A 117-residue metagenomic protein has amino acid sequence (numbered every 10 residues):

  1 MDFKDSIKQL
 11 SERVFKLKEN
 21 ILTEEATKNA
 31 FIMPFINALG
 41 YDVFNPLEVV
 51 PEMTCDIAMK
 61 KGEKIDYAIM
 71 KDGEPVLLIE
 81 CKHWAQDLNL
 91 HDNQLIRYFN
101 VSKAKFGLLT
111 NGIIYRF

Functional and structural regions predicted by a protein language model:
M1-F106, F117: A short, conserved, highly charged catalytic patch centered on acidic carboxylates
T110-N111: Charged, structured surface patches that assemble and position nucleic-acid processing machinery
